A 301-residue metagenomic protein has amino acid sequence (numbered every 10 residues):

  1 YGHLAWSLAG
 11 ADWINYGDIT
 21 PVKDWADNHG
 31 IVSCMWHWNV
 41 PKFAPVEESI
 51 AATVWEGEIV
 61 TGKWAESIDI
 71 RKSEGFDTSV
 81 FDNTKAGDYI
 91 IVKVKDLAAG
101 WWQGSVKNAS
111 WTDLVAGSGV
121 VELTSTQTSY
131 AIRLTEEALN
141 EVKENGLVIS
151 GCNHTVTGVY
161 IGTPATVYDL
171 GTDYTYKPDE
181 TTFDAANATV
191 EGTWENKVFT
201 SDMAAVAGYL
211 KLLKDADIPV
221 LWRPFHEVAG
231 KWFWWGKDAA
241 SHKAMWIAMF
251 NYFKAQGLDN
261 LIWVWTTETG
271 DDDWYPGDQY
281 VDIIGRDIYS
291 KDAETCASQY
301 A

Functional and structural regions predicted by a protein language model:
Y1-A9, D271-A301: Glycoside hydrolase catalytic-domain groove-lining segments
G2-A9, W36-V40, R223-V228, T266-E268 (+1 more regions): Active-site-proximal beta-strand/loop segments in catalytic clefts of secreted hydrolases
G2-I50, A301: Substrate-binding cleft of secreted/luminal carbohydrate-active enzymes
A11-I14, F43-V46, K231-W234, D271-W274 (+1 more regions): Extracytoplasmic/secreted cell-surface and envelope-processing proteins
G17-V22, A205-Y209, T266-P276, E294-A301: Alpha-helical scaffolding within the catalytic cores of extracellular/periplasmic polymer-degrading hydrolases
D27-C34, D215-L221, Q256-I262, Q279-D282: Loop/turn elements at helix/coil->beta-strand transitions in domains of secreted/extracellular proteins
T53-E141, S150-A165: Extracellular ligand-binding interfaces
T166-D259: Substrate-binding cleft of extracellular glycoside hydrolase catalytic domains
